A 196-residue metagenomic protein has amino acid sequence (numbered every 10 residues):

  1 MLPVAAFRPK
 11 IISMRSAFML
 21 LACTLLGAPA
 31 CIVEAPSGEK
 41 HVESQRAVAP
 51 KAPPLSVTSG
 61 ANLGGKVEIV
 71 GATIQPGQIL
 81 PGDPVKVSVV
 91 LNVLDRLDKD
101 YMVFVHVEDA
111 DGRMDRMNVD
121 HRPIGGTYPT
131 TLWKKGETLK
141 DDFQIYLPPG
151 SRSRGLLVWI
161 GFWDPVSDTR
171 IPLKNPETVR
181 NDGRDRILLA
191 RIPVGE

Functional and structural regions predicted by a protein language model:
M1-M14: N-terminal secretory signal peptides that target proteins for export/translocation
I12-R15, A22, V87, M117: Intrinsically disordered, low-complexity segments enriched in Ser/Pro/Gly/Ala and basic residues
A17-P29: Bacterial N-terminal signal peptides
C31-E196: Extracellular/lumen-exposed scaffold segments
